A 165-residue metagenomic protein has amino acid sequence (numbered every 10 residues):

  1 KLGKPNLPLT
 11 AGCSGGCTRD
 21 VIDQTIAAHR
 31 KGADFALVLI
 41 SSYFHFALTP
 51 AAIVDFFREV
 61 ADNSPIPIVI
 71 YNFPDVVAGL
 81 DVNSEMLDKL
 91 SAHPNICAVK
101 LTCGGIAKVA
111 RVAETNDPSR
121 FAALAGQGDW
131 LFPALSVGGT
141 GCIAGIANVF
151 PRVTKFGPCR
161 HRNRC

Functional and structural regions predicted by a protein language model:
K1-G79: Active-site beta->alpha loop and helix N-cap motifs at the rims of alpha/beta catalytic domains
E59-N63, P74-C165: Catalytic alpha/beta core domains of metabolic enzymes, predominantly
